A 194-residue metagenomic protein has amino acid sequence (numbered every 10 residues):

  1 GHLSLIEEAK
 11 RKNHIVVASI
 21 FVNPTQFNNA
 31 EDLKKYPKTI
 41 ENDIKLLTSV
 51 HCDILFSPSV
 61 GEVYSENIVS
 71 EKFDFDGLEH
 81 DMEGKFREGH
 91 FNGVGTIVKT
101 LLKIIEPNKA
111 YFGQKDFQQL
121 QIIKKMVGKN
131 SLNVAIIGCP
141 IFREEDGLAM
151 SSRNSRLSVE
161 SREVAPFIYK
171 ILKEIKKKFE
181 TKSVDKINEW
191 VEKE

Functional and structural regions predicted by a protein language model:
G1-E194: Nucleotidyltransferase catalytic core that binds NTPs
